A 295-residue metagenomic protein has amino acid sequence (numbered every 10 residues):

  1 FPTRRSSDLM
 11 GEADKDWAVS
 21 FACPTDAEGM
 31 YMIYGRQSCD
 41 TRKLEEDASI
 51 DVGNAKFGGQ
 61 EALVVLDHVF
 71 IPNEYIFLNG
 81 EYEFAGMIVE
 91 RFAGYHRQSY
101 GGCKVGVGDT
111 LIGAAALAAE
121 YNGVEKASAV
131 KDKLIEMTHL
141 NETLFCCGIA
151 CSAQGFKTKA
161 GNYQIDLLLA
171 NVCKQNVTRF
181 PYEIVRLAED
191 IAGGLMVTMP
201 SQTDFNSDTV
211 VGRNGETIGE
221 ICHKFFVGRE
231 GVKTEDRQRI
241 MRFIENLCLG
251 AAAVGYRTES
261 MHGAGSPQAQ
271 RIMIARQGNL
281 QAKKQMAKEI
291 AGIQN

Functional and structural regions predicted by a protein language model:
F1-S6: Short, small-residue-biased leader/transition segments that mark boundaries at the very start of proteins
L9-D14, G53-G58, S207: A general structural signal for short secondary-structure junctions and capping/turn motifs
A13, M30-I33, N73-I76: Short helix/loop capping segments that flank catalytic or ligand/cofactor-binding pockets
W17-V19, A62: Generic beta-strand structural signal
D26-E28: Compact, glycine/acidic-enriched structural inserts
D47-N141: Glycine-rich beta->alpha junctions and the first turn(s) of the following alpha-helix
V107-E183: Long, well-ordered mid-to-C-terminal structural blocks that present hydrophobic/aromatic surfaces
L168-N295: Alpha-helix capping/hinge segments and adjacent helical runs
